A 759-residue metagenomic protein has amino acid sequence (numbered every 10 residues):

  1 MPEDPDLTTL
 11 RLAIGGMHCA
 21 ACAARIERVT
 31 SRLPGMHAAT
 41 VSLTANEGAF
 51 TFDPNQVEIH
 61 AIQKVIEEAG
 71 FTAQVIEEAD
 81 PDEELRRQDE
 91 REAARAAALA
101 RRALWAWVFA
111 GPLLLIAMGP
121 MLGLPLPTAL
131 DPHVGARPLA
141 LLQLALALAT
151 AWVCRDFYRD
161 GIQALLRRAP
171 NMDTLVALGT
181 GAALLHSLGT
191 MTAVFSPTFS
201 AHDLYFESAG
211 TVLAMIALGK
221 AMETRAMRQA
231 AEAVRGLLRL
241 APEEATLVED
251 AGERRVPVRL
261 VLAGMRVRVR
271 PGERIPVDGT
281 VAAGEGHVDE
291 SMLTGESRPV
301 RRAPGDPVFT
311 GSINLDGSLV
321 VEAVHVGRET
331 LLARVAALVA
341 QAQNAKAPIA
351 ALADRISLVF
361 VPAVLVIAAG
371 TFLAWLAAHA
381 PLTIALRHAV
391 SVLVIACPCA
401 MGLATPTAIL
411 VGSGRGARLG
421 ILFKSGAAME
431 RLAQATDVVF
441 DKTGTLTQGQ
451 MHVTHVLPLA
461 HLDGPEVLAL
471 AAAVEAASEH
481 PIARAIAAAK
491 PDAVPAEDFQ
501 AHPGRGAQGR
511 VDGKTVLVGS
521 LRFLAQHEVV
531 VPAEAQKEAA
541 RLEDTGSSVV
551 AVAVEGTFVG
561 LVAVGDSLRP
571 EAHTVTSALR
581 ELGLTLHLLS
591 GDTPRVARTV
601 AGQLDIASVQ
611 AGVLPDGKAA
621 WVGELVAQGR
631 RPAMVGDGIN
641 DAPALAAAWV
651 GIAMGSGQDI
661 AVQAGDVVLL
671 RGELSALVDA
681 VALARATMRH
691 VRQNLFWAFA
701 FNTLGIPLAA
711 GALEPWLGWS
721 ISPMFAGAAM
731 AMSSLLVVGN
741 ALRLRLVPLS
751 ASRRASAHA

Functional and structural regions predicted by a protein language model:
M1-A140, M227, G236, G252-E253 (+7 more regions): Flexible metal-binding regulatory segments at protein termini and peripheral loops
D4, A96-E244, R355, P362 (+1 more regions): Transmembrane helix-loop-helix hairpins at the membrane interface
L7, G264, A345, G513 (+2 more regions): Conserved ATP-binding TGD loop and adjacent catalytic N/P-domain core of P-type ATPases
T9-R11, R87, G210-P271, R302 (+5 more regions): Juxtamembrane coupling segments of multi-pass membrane pumps/enzymes
P34-Q56, H60, L204-F206, R235-E329 (+2 more regions): Conserved cytosolic catalytic loops of P-type ATPases
R101, S312, A433-E479, R505-H587 (+2 more regions): ATP-driven catalytic headpiece of P-type ATPases
L122-R137, L166, L185, R415 (+6 more regions): Membrane-embedded alpha-helical bundles of multi-pass transporters
E243, L293, L352, R387 (+4 more regions): Conserved catalytic phosphorylation-site environment of P-type ATPases
